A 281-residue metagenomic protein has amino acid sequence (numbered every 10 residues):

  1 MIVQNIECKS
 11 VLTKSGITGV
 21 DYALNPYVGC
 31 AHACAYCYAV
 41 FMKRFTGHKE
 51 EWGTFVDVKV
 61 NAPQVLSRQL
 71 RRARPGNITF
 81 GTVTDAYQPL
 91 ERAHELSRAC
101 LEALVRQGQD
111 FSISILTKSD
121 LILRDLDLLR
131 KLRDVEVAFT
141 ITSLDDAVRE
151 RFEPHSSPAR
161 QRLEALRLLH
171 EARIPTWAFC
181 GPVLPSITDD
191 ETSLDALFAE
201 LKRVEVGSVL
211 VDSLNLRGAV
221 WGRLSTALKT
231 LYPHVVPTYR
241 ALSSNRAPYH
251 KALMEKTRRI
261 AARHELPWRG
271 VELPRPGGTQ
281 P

Functional and structural regions predicted by a protein language model:
I2-A138, T142, D146-A147, A159 (+1 more regions): Conserved Radical SAM active-site core
I2-E7, T13-K14, E191-P281: Auxiliary Fe-S-binding modules of radical SAM enzymes
V83-D85, K118-D120, T140-L144, G181-P185 (+2 more regions): Active-site beta-loop-alpha junctions enriched in small/polar residues
V105, R130, L166-A172, R258 (+1 more regions): Surface-exposed amphipathic alpha-helices with a cationic face
I115, D120, L184-A196: Active-site glycine- and acidic-residue-rich loops that bind and position anionic ligands or nucleotide-like cofactors
A147-V148, S186-D189, G218-V220: Short acidic/glycine-rich loop or secondary-structure boundary segments that cap or lie
E153-H155, L168-D190: Conserved strand-turn element in the central/C-terminal portion of the radical SAM core barrel that lines
